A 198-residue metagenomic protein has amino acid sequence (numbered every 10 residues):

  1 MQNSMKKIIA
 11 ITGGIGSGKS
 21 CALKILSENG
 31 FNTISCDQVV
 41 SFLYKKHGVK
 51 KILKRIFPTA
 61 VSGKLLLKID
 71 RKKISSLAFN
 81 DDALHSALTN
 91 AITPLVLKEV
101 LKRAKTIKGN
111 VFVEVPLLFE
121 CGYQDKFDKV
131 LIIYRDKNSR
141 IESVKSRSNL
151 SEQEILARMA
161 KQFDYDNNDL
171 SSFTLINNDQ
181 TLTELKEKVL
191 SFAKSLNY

Functional and structural regions predicted by a protein language model:
I11: Hydrophobic anchor at the beta1->P-loop junction of P-loop NTPases
G14, L26: P-loop (Walker A) phosphate-binding loop of NTP-binding proteins
S17: ATP-binding Walker
S20: Walker A/P-loop
Q38, F42-K108: ATP-dependent small-molecule kinase phosphotransfer cores that center on conserved nucleotide phosphate-binding segments
E99-K105, N110-S143: ATP-dependent NMP and nucleoside kinases share a basic, alpha-helical "lid"
D125-K126, K137, S146-L196: Small-molecule kinase domains that catalyze NTP-dependent phosphoryl transfer to phosphate-bearing small molecules
